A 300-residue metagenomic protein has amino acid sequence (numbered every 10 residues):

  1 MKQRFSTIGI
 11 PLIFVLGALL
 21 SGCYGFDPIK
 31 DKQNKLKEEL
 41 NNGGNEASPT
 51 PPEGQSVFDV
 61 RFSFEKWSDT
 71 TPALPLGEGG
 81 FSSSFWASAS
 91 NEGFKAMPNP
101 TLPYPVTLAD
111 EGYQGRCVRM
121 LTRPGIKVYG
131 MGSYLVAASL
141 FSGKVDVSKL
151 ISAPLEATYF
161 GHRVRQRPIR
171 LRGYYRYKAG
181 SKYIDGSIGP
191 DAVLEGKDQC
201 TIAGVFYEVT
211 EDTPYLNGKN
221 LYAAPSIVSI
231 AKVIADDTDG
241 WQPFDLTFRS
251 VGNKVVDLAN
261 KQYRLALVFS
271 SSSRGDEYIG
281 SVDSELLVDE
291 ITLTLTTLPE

Functional and structural regions predicted by a protein language model:
K2-I10: Bacterial N-terminal signal peptides that target proteins for export
L19-G22: C-terminal motif of bacterial Sec signal peptides marking the signal peptidase cleavage site
G25-P168, E195-P243, R249-G252, V256-S272 (+1 more regions): Aromatic (Trp/Tyr/Phe) and Gly/Pro-enriched flexible surface segments
P168-R176: Extended, hydrophobic/aromatic-rich amphipathic alpha-helical segments that build helical scaffolds
Y175-A192: Short amphipathic, basic-aromatic surface patches that mediate peripheral association with negatively charged
K182-I184, G275-Y278: A generic structural signal for short coil/turn motifs at secondary-structure boundaries
